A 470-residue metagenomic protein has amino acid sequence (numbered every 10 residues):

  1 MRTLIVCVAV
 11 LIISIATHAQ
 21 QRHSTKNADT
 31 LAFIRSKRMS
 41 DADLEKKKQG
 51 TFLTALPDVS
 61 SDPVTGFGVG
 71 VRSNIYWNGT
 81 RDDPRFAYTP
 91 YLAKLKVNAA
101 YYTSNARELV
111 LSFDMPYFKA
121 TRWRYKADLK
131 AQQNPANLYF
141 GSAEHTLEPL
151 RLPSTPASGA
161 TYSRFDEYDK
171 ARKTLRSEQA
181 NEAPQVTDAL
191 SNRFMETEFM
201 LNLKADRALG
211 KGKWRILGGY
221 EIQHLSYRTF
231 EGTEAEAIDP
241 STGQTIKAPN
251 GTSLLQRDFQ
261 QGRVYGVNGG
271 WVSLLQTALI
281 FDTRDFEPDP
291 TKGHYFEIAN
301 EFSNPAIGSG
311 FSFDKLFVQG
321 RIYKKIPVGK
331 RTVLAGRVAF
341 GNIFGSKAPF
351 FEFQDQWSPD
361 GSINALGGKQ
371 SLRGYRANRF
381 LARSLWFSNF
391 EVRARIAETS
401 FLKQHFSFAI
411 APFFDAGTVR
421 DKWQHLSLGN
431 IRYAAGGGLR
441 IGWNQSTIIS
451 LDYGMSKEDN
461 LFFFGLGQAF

Functional and structural regions predicted by a protein language model:
Q20-L56, V264-V267: N-terminal targeting leaders of membrane proteins
D41-F52, G79-L92, F118-Y125, G210-I216 (+6 more regions): Short loop/turn motifs that connect adjacent beta-strands in outer-membrane beta-barrel proteins
E45-A55, V59-W271, G368-Q370, M455-F470: Gram-negative/organellar outer-membrane beta-barrel architecture
F52-T54, G68, E108, E196-M200 (+8 more regions): Transmembrane beta-barrel architecture of outer-membrane proteins
L53-A55, A93-V97, W123-L129, W214-G218 (+8 more regions): Transmembrane beta-strands of outer-membrane beta-barrel proteins
P57-V59, V71-I75, L111-M115, L201-R207 (+9 more regions): Residues on the lipid-exposed face of transmembrane beta-strands in outer-membrane beta-barrel proteins
Y76-T80, A100-S104, F118, Q132-A136 (+9 more regions): Sequence/structural signature of outer-membrane beta-barrel proteins
Y265, V272-F401, F464: C-terminal outer-membrane beta-barrel translocator/porin domains of Gram-negative envelope proteins and their
